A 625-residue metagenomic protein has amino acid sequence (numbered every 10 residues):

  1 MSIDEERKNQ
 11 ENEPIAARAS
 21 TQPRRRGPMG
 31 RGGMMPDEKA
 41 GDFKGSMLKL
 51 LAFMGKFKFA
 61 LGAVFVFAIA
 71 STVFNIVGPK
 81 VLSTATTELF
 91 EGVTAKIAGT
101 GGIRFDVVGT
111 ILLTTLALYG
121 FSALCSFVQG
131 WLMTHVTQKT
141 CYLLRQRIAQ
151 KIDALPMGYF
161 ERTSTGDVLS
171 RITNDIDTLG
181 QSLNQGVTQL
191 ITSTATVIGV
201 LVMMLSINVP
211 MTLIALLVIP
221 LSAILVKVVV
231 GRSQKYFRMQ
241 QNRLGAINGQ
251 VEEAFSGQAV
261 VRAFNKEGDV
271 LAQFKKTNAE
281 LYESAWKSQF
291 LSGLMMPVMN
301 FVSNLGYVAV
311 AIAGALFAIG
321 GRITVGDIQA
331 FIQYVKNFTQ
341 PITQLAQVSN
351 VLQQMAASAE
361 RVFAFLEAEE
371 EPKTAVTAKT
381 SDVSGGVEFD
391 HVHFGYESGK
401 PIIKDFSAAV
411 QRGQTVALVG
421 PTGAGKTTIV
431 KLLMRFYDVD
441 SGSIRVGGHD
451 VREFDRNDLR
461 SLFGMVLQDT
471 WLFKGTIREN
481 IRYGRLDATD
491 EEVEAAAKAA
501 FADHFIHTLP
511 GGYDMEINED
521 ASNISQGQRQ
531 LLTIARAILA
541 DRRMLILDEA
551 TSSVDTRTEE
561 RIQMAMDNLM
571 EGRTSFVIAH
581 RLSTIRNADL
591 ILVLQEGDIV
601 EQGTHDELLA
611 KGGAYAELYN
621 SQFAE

Functional and structural regions predicted by a protein language model:
M1-K44, A98: Membrane-proximal cytosolic tails and large cytosolic loops of membrane proteins
I3-N12, T374-A375, T380-E625: ABC-type nucleotide-binding domain
P36, G45-S46, M54, M133 (+4 more regions): Juxtamembrane loop-to-helix connectors within ABC transporter transmembrane domains
K56, A60-V73, T84, Q185-M239 (+2 more regions): Transmembrane helices of ABC transporter permease
F59, M157-G158, I176-L183, V187 (+7 more regions): An intracellular "coupling" helix at the cytosolic face of ABC transporter transmembrane type-1 domains
L61-C125, L205-P210, G321-V325: Transmembrane helix-loop-helix hairpins at lipid-water interfaces of multipass membrane proteins, especially the type-1
M203-L217, K287-E360, F365-L366: Helix-loop-helix
